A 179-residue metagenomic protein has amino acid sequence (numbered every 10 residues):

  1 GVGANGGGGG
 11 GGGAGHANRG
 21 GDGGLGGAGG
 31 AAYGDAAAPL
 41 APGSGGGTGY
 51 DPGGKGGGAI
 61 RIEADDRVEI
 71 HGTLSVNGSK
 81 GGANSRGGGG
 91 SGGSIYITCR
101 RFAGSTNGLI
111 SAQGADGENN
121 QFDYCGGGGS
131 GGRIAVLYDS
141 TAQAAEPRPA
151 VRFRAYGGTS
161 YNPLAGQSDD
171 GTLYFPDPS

Functional and structural regions predicted by a protein language model:
G1-A135, G157-G171: Glycine-centric low-complexity/flexibility signal
V136-S179: Extracellular/surface-exposed low-complexity segments
